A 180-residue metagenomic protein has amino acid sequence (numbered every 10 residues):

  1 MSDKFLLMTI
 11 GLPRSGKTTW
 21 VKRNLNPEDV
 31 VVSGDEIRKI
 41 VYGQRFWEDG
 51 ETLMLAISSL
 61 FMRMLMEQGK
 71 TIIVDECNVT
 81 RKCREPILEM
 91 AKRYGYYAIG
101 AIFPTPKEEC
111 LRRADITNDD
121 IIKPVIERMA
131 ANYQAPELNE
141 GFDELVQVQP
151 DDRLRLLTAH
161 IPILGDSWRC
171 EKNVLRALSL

Functional and structural regions predicted by a protein language model:
M1-D3, L65-M66: Phosphate-binding P-loop
S2-I10, S15-E28, P104-L180: Conserved GTP-binding G-domain of TRAFAC-class P-loop NTPases and closely related GTPase folds
S15-T71, L111: Conserved substrate/cofactor phosphate-moiety recognition/catalytic segment in nucleotide-dependent phosphotransferases
V31-S33, G95-Y97, I122: Short hydrophobic/aromatic-enriched beta-strand-loop microsegments
D49-F103: Glycine-rich phosphate-binding loop used to anchor ATP phosphates in small-molecule kinases, encompassing both
